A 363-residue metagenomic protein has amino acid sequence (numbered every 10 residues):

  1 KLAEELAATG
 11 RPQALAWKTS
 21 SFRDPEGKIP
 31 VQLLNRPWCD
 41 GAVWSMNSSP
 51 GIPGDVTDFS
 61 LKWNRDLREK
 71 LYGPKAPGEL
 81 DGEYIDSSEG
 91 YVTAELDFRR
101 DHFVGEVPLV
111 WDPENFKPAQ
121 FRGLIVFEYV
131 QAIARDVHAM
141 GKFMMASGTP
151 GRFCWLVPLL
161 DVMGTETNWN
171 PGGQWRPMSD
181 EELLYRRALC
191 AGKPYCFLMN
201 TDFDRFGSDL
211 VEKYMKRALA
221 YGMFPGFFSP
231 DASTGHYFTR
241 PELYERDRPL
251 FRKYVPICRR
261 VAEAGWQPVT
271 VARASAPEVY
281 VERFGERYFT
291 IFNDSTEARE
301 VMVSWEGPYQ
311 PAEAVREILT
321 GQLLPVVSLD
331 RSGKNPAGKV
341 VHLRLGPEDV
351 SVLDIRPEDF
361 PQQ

Functional and structural regions predicted by a protein language model:
K1-P77: Active-site-adjacent "subsite" loops/lids of carbohydrate-active enzymes
A3-L6, P108-P113, G164-R176: Acidic, His- and aromatic-enriched active-site or binding-groove loops in soluble protein domains that engage sugars
S60-L156: Active-site neighborhood of glycoside hydrolase catalytic domains
P77-G78, P158, Q310, G346: Structured loop/turn residues at beta-strand edges in well-structured enzyme cores
R122-R135, A139-M302, G307-E313, I318: Active-site-proximal substrate-binding groove within the catalytic cores of carbohydrate-active enzymes
S304-E306, I318, V327, R344-G346 (+1 more regions): A structural detector for beta-sheet-dominated domains
A314-G338: Solvent-exposed beta-strand/loop surfaces of large extracellular or lumenal domains
D330-Q363: C-terminal beta-strand-rich structural cap/linker in extracellular carbohydrate-active enzymes
